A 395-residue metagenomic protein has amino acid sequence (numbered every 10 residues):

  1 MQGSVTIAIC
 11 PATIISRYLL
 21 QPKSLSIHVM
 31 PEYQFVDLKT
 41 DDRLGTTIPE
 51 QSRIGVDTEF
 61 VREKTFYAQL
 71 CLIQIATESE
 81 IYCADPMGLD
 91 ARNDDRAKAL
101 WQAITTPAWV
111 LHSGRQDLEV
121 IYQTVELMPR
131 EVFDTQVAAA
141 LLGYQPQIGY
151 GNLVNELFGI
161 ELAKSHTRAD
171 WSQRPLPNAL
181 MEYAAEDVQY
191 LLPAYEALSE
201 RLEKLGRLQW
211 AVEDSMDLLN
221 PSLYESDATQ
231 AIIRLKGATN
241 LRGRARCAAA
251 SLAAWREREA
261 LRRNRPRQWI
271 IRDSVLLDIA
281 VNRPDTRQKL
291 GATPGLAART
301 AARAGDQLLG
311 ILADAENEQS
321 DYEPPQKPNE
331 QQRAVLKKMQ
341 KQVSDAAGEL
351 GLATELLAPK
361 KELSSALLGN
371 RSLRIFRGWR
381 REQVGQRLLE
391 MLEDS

Functional and structural regions predicted by a protein language model:
G3-S4, S16: Intrinsically disordered, low-complexity segments enriched in small polar residues
I14-V29: Short, Lys/Arg-enriched N-terminal segments with co-localized hydrophobic residues within the first ~10-30 amino acids
S26-I54, T58: N-terminal accessory regions of nucleic-acid-interacting proteins
G55, K64, C71-A76: Non-catalytic, usually N-terminal nucleic-acid engagement modules in DNA/RNA processing proteins
V61, V137-L141, S172, S274-D278 (+1 more regions): Conserved short loop/turn motifs at secondary-structure junctions
Q74, S79-A97, A103-L192, S199 (+1 more regions): Active-site-proximal helix-loop-helix substrate-binding element of RNase H-like nuclease domains
N178, A194, L198-S395: Accessory DNA-binding and partner-docking regions appended to nucleic-acid-acting proteins, especially the terminal
